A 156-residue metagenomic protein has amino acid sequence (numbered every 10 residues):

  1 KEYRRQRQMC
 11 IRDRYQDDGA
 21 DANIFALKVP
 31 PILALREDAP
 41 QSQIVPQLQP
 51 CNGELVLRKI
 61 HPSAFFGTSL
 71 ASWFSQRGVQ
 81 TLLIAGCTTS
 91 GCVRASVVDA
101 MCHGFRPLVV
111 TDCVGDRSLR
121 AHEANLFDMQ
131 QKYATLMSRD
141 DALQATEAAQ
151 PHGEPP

Functional and structural regions predicted by a protein language model:
K1-I11: Single conserved hydrophobic/aromatic residue that forms the stacking wall/gate of nucleotide- or nucleobase-binding
R12-D18: Catalytic-core segment of enzymes that process non-peptidic bonds
D17, A26-P156: Active-site-adjacent betaalpha module
A20-A22: Metal-dependent catalytic neighborhoods of phosphoester/phosphodiester hydrolases
